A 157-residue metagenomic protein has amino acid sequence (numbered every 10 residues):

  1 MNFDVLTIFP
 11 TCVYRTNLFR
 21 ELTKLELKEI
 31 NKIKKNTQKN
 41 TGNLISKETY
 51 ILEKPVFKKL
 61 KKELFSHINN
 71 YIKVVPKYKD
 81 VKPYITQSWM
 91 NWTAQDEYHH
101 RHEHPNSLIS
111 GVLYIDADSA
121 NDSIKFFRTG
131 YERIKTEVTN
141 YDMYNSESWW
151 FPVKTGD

Functional and structural regions predicted by a protein language model:
M1-V81, Y98: Non-heme Fe(II)/2-oxoglutarate
V13, Q87, S123: A residue-level signal for beta-strand positions that form part of recognition/binding surfaces within mature
P83-N91: A short glycine-rich, His/Asp/Glu-containing loop-to-beta-strand
N91-D157: Catalytic core of non-heme Fe(II) oxygenases with the double-stranded beta-helix
